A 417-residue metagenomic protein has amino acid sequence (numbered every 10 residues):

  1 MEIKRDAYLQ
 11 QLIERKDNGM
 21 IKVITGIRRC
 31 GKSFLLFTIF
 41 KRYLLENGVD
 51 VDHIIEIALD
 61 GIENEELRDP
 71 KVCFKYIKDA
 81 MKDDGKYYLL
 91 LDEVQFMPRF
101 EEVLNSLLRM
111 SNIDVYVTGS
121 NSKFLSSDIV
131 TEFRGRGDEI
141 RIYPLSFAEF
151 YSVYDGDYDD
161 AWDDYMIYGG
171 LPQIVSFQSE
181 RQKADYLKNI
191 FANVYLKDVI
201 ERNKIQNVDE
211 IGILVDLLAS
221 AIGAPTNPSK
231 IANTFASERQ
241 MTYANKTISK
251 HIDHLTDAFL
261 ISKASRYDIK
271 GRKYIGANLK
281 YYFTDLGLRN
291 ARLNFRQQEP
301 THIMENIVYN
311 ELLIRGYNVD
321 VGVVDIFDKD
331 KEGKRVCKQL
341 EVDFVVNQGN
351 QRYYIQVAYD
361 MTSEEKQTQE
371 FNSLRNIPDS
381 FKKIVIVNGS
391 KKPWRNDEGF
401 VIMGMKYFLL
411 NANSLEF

Functional and structural regions predicted by a protein language model:
E2, A148-D325, C337: Interdomain hinge/linker elements that couple catalytic modules in large macromolecular machines
E2, T25, F34, L45 (+3 more regions): A cross-kingdom feature that marks ATP-driven nucleic-acid transaction machinery
E2-G19: Pre-Walker A adenine-sensing motif
G19-F37: Walker A/P-loop nucleotide-binding motif
I55-G85: Short glycine-rich substrate-engagement loop in P-loop NTPases that contacts/grips substrate
K82-F100: Conserved P-loop NTPase "ATPase switch" module shared by AAA+ and STAND
D114-S120, R141: Structural recognition of the conserved hydrophobic beta-strand(s) that form the central parallel beta-sheet of P-loop
K123-E139, V153-D155: Short regulatory helix/loop adjacent to the ATP-binding pocket of P-loop NTPases
